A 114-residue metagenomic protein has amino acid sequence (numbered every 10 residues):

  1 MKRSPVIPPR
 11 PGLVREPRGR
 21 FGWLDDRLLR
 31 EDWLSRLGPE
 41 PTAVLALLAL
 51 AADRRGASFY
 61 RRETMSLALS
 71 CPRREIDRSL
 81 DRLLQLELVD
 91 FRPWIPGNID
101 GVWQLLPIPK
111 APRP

Functional and structural regions predicted by a protein language model:
M1-S58, E63, L67: Short recognition helix of helix-turn-helix/winged-helix DNA-binding domains
L34, P39-E40, A51-P109: Winged helix-turn-helix DNA-binding recognition segment
A111-P114: Short, charged, intrinsically disordered terminal tails
